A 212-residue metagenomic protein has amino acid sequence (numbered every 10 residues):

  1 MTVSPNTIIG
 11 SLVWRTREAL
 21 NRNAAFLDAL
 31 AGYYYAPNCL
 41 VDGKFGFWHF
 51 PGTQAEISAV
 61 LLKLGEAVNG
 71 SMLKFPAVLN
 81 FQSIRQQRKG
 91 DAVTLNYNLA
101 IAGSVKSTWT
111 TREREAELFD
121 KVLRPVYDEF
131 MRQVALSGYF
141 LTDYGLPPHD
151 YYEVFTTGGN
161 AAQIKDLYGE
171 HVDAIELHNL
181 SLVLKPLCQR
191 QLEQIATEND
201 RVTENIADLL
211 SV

Functional and structural regions predicted by a protein language model:
M1-R88, N205-V212: Small/polar-rich, solvent-exposed N-terminal microdomains that initiate assembly or binding
V3, T7, S11, R114-K121 (+1 more regions): Alpha-helix boundary/N-cap detector
E18, R22, L27-A29, T156-H171 (+3 more regions): Low-complexity intrinsically disordered segments
E66-V68, Q82-K89, G159-V172: Catalytic micro-motifs at enzyme active sites that drive phosphoryl/nucleotidyl and oxygen chemistry
N69-L118: Aromatic- and glycine-enriched beta-alpha-beta binding-site module
D91-K106, E170-L187: Oligomerization/assembly interface segments of phage tail-like spikes and tubes
E117-K185: Acidic-leaning, charged glycine-interspersed low-complexity segments
K121-D128, T197-V212: Short, cationic low-complexity segments
